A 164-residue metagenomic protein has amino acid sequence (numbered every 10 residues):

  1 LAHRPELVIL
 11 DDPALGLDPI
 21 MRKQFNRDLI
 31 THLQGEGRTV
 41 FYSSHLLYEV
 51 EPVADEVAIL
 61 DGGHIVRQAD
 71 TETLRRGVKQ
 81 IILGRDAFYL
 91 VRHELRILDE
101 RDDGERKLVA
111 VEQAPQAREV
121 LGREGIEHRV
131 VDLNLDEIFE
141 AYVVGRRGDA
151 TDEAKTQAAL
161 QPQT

Functional and structural regions predicted by a protein language model:
A2-E6: A short, proline-enriched helix->beta-strand linker immediately N-terminal to the Walker B motif in ABC-type P-loop
V8-D12: Catalytic Walker B motif of ABC-type/P-loop ATPase nucleotide-binding domains
P13, E72, L133: Flexible, active-site-adjacent loop/turn segments at secondary-structure boundaries
A14-L15, L47: Short loop immediately C-terminal to the Walker-B catalytic DE motif in ABC-type ATPase nucleotide-binding domains
P19-M21: Helix N-cap at the start of a conserved alpha-helix in ABC-type nucleotide-binding domains
N26-P115: ABC transporter nucleotide-binding domain
E105, A110-T164: C-terminal coupling/interaction segments
